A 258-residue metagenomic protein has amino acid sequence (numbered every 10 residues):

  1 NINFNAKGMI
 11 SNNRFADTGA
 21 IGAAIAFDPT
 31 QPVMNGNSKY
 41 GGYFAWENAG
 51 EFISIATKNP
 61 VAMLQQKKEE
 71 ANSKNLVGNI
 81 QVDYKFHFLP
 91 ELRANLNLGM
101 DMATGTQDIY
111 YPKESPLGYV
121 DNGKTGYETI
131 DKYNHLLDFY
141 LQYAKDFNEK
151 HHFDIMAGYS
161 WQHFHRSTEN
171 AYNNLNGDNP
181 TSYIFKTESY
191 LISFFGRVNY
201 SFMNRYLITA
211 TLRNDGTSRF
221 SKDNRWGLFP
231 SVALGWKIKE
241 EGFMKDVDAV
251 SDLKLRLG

Functional and structural regions predicted by a protein language model:
N1-A56, K67-N75, P116, D121-K132 (+2 more regions): Flexible loop and strand-edge segments within Gram-negative outer membrane beta-barrel domains
F4, N13-F15, I55-I109, Y127-F147 (+4 more regions): Outer-membrane beta-barrel transmembrane strands
F4-A6, P230-L234: One face of beta-strands
A16-I21, Q107-E114, S167-N174, S221-W226: Outer-membrane beta-barrel translocator domains and adjoining extracellular loop/strand segments of Gram-negative
K58-K67, Y119-G126, G177-Y183, N214-G216 (+1 more regions): Extracytoplasmic loops and strand-loop junctions of Gram-negative outer membrane beta-barrel proteins
F88, D146-K150, F202-N204, G235-V250: Secondary-structure transition/capping motifs at alpha-helix termini and the adjoining loop/turn into the next element
N170, L175-S231, V250: Signature of Gram-negative outer-membrane beta-barrel scaffolds
D252-G258: Acidic/histidine-rich catalytic neighborhood
